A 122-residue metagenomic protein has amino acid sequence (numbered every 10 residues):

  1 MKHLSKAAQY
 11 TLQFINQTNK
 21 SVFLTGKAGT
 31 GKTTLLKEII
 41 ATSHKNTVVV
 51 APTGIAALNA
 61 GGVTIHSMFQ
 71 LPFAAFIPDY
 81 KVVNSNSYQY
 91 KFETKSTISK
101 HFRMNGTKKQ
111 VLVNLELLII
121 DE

Functional and structural regions predicted by a protein language model:
M1-E122: Conserved ATP-binding/catalytic motifs of P-loop helicase motor domains
